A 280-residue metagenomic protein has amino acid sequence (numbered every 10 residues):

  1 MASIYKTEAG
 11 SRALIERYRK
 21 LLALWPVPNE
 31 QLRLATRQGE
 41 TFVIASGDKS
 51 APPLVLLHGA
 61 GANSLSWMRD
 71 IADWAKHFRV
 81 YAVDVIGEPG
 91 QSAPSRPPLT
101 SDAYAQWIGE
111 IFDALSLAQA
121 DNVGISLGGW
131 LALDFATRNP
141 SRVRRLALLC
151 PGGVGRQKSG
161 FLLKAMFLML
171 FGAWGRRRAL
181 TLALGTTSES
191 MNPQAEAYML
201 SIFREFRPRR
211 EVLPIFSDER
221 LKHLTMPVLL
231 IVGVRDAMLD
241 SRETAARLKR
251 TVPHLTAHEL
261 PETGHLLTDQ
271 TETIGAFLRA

Functional and structural regions predicted by a protein language model:
M1-P53, H77-F78, L117, R279-A280: Alpha/beta-hydrolase fold catalytic core
F42-G90: Conserved HGGG/HGGXW glycine-rich cap/lid loop of the alpha/beta-hydrolase fold
Y81-V123: Active-site loop/oxyanion-hole signature of alpha/beta-hydrolase fold enzymes
W130-R138, V143-A173: Flexible "cap/lid" loop of the alpha/beta hydrolase fold
N192-E219: Hydrophobic, aromatic-rich cap/lid helix
L224, L230-V232: Short beta-strand/loop motif that positions the catalytic acidic residue of the alpha/beta-hydrolase fold
R235-L239, H265: Acidic catalytic loop of the alpha/beta-hydrolase fold
T263-G275: Catalytic histidine-centered segment of alpha/beta-hydrolase-like enzymes
